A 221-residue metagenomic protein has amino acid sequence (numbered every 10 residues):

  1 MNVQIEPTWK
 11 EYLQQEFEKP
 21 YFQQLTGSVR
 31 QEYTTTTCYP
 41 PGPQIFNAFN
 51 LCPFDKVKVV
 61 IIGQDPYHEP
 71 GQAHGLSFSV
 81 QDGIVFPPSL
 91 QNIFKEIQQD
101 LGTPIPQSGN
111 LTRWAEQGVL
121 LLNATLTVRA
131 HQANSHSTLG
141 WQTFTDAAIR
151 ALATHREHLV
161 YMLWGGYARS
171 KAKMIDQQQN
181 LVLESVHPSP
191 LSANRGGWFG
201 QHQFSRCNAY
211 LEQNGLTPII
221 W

Functional and structural regions predicted by a protein language model:
M1-L13: Generic N-terminal amphipathic, Lys/Arg-enriched alpha-helix
Q15-L163, Y167-S170, I175, L181-E184 (+3 more regions): A polyanion-binding, active-site-adjacent surface
W198: C-terminal substrate-binding/active-site "lid" region of AdoMet-derived donor-dependent transferases
